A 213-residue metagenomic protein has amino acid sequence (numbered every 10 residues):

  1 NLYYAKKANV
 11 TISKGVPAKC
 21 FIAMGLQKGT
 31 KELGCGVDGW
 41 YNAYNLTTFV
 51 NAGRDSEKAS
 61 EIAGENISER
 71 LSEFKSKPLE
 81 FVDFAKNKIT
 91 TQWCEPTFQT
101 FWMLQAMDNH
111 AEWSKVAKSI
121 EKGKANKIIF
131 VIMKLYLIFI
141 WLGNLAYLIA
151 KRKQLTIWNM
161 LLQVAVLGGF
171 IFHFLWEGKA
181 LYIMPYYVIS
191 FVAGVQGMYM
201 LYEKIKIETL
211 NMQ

Functional and structural regions predicted by a protein language model:
N1-Y4, A146-A150, F172, Y199-E203: Membrane-water interface at transmembrane helix exits
L2-N109: Membrane-proximal stem/loop segments at transmembrane-domain junctions that anchor or position
F84-L162, V166: Membrane-interface anchor segments at the N-terminal boundary of transmembrane helices in multi-pass membrane enzymes
Y136, K179-Y199: Hydrophobic/aromatic-rich transmembrane helices and adjacent perimembrane loops
W141-L148, L167, S190-Y202: Transmembrane alpha-helical segments
Y147, A165-A180: Transmembrane-helix signature of polytopic, lipid-linked glycan biosynthesis machinery
L148, P185, L210: Hydrophobic, well-ordered secondary-structure elements that form the walls of internal hydrophobic environments
I207-Q213: Membrane-interfacial, low-structure loops and terminal tails that flank and connect transmembrane helices in multi-pass
